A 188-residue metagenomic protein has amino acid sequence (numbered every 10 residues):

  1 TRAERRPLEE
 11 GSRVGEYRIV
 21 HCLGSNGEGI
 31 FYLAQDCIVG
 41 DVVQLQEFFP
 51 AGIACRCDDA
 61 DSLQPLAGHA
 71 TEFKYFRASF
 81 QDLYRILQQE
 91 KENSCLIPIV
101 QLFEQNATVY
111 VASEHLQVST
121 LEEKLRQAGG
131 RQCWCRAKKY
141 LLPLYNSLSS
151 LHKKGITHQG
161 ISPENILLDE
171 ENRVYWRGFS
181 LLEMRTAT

Functional and structural regions predicted by a protein language model:
V20-N26, F31: Protein kinase glycine-rich loop
C37-Q81, R85: ATP-binding glycine-rich loop module of kinase domains
L102: Activation-segment/catalytic-loop signature of the eukaryotic protein kinase fold
N106-T120: Conserved short submotifs of the Hanks-type protein kinase catalytic core that shape the nucleotide-binding pocket
L121-Q132: AlphaC helix of the protein kinase catalytic domain
Y140-L141: Activation segment signature within eukaryotic-like protein kinase domains
L148, H152-D169: Catalytic-loop of the protein kinase fold
E164, D169-T188: Activation segment/activation loop of eukaryotic-type protein kinase catalytic domains
